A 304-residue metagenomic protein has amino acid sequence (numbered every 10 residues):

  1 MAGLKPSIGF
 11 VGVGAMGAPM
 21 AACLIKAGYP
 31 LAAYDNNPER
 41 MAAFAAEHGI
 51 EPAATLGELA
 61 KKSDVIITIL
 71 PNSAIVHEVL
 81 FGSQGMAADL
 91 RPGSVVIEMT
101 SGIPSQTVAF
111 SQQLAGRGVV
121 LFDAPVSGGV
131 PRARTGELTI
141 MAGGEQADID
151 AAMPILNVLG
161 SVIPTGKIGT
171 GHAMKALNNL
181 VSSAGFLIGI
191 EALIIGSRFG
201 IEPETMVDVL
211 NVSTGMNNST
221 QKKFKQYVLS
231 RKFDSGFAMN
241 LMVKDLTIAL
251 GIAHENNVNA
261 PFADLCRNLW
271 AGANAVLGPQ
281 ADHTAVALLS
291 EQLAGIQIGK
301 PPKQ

Functional and structural regions predicted by a protein language model:
M1-I69, S94, I163: NAD(P)+-binding Rossmann beta1-loop-alpha1 motif at the extreme N-terminus of oxidoreductases
I8, S101-L180: Rossmann-fold dinucleotide-binding core
L31, P52, V120-F122, I163 (+2 more regions): Hydrophobic beta-strand scaffold residues
E39, L56-K61, V65-I66, L70-L138: Rossmann-like NAD(P)(H) cofactor-binding subdomain of soluble oxidoreductases
T135, I140-G143, I163, I168-F199 (+2 more regions): Active-site-proximal catalytic alpha-helix in oxidoreductases
I168, H172, K222-T284, S290 (+1 more regions): Interdomain hinge/lid region at the active-site interface of Rossmann-like NAD(P)-dependent oxidoreductases
